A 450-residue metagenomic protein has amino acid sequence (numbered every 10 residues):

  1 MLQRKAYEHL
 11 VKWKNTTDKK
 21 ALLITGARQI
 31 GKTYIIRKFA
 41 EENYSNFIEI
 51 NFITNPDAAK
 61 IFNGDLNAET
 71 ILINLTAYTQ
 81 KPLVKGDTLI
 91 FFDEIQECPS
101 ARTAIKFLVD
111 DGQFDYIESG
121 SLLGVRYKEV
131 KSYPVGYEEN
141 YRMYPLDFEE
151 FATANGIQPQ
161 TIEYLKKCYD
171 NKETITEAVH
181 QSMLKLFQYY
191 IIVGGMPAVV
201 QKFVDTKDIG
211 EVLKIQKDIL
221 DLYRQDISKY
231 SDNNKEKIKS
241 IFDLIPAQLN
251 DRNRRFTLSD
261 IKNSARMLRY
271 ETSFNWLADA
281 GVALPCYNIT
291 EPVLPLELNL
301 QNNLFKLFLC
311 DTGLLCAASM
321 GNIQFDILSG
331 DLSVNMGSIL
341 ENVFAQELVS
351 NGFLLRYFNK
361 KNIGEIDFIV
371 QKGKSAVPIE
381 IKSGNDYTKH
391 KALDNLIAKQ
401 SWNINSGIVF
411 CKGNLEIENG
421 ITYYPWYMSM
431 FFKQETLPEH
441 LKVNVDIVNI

Functional and structural regions predicted by a protein language model:
M1-T17: Pre-Walker A adenine-sensing motif
I24: Hydrophobic anchor at the beta1->P-loop junction of P-loop NTPases
K32: Conserved lysine of the Walker
I35, F39: Hydrophobic positions on the alpha1 helix immediately C-terminal to the Walker A/P-loop
T54-G86: Short glycine-rich substrate-engagement loop in P-loop NTPases that contacts/grips substrate
Y127-N250: Interdomain motor-coupling "hinge/lid" segment immediately C-terminal to the ATP-binding subdomain of NTP-driven enzymes
V200-G373: Accessory nucleic acid-recognition modules appended to NTPase machines
G413-I450: Domain-level recognition of nuclease-like catalytic cores that cleave nucleotide substrates
